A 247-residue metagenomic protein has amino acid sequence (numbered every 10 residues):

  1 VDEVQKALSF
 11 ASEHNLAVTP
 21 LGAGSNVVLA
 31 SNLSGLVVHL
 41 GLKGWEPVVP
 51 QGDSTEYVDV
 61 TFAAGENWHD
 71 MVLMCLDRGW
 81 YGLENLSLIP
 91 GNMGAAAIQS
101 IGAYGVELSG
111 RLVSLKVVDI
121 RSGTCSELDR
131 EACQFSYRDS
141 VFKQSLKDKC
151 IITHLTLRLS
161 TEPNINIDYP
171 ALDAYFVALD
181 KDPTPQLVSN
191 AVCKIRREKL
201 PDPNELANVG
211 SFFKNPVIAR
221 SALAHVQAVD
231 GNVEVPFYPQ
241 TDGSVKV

Functional and structural regions predicted by a protein language model:
V1-R121: Anion-binding (especially nucleotide phosphate/pyrophosphate-binding) glycine-rich loop and adjoining beta-alpha core
V27, C125-V247: Phosphate/pyrophosphate- and phosphate-bearing ligand-binding catalytic cores of soluble enzymes
